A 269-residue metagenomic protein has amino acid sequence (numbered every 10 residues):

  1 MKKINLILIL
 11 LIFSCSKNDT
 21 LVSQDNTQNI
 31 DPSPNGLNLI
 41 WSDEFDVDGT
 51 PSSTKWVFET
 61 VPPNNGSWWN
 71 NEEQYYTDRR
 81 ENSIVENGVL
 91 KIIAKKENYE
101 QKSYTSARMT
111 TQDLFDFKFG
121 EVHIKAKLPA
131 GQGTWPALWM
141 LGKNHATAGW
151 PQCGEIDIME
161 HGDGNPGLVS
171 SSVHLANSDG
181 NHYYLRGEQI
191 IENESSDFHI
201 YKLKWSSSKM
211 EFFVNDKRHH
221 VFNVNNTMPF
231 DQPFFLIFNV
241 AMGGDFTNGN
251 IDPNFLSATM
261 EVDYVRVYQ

Functional and structural regions predicted by a protein language model:
K2-L8: Sec-dependent signal peptide recognition, specifically the positively charged N-region followed immediately by
L8-I9, S23: A periodicity- and composition-biased signal for non-globular, repetitive helical segments
F13-S14: C-terminal motif of bacterial Sec signal peptides marking the signal peptidase cleavage site
D19-Q269: GH16 jelly-roll
